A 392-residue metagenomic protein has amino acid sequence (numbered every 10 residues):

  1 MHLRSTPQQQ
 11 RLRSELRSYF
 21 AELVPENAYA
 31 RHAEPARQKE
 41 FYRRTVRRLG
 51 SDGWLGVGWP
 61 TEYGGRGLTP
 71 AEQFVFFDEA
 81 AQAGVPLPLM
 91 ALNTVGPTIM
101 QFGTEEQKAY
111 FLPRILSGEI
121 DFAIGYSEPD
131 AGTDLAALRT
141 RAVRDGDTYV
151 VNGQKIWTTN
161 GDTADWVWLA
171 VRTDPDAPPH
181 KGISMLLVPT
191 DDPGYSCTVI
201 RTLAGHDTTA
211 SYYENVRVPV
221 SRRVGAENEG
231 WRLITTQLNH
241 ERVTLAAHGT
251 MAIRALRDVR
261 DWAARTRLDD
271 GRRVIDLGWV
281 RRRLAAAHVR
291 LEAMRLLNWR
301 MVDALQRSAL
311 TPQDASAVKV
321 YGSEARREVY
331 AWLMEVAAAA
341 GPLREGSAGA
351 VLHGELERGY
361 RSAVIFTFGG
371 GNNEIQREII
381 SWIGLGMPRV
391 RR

Functional and structural regions predicted by a protein language model:
H2, V75-F76, T94, W231-H248 (+1 more regions): Glycine-rich phosphate/cofactor-binding loops in nucleotide/flavin-utilizing enzymes
L3-P7, Y195-M294, F366: Glycine-rich beta->alpha junctions and the first turn(s) of the following alpha-helix
A28-A36, L268-G278, E292-A348: C-terminal helix-coil-helix/basic helical segment that borders enzyme active sites and/or dimer interfaces and provides
R43, G50-G118, N160-W166, L291 (+5 more regions): Internal helix-loop-helix
G118-Y126, A170: A short, Trp-centered hydrophobic/proline-enriched beta-strand micro-motif
T133-D134, Y149: Hydrophobic, small-residue-rich alpha-helical packing segments that form membrane-like cores
T140-V143: A structural signal for short hydrophobic beta-strand segments in well-ordered beta-sheet cores
D147-T148, N152-T198: A short core secondary-structure module
